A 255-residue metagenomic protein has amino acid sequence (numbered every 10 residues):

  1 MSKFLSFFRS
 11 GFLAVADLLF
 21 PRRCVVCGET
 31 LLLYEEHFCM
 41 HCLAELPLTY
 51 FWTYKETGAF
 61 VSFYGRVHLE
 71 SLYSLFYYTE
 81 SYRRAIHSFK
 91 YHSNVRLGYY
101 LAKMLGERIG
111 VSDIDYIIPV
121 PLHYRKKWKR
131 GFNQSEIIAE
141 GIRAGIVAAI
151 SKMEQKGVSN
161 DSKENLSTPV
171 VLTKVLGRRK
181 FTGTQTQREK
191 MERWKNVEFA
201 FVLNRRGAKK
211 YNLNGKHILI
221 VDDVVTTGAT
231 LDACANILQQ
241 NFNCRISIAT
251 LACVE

Functional and structural regions predicted by a protein language model:
M1-E255: Glycine-rich phosphate/pyrophosphate-handling loop used in enzymes and phosphotransfer proteins
